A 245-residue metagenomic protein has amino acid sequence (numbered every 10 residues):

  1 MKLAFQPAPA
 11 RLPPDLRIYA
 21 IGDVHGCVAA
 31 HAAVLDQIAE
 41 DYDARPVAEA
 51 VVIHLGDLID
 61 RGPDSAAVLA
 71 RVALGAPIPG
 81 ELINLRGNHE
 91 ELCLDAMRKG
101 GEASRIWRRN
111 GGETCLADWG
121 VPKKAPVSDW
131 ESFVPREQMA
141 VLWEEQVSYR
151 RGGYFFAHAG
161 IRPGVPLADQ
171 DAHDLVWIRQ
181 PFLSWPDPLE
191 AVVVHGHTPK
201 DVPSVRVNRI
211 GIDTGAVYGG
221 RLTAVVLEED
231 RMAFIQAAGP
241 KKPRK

Functional and structural regions predicted by a protein language model:
M1-L69: N-terminal active-site segment of His-dependent metallophosphoesterases
Q6-P14, A44-R45, A70, L74-A76 (+3 more regions): A short acidic-Thr-Gly-centered motif at the start of a beta-strand
I21-G22, I53-G56, I83-G87, V192-T198 (+1 more regions): Active-site neighborhood of phospho(di)ester-bond hydrolases with catalytic His/Asp-centered motifs
H25-G26, D60, E91, I161 (+2 more regions): Short, glycine/acidic-enriched loop or turn micro-motifs at the edges of active sites
E49-P63, N84-D95, E113: Active-site neighborhood of divalent metal-dependent phosphoester/pyrophosphate hydrolases
L58-V72, D95-A103, S204-V205: Metal-dependent catalytic neighborhoods of phosphoester/phosphodiester hydrolases
V72, P77-R108: Hydrophobic alpha-helical segments and helix pairs
R98, R105-G211, G215-R221, L227-P243: Acidic, His/Gly-enriched loop-helix segments that form or flank divalent-metal centers in metallo-dependent hydrolases
